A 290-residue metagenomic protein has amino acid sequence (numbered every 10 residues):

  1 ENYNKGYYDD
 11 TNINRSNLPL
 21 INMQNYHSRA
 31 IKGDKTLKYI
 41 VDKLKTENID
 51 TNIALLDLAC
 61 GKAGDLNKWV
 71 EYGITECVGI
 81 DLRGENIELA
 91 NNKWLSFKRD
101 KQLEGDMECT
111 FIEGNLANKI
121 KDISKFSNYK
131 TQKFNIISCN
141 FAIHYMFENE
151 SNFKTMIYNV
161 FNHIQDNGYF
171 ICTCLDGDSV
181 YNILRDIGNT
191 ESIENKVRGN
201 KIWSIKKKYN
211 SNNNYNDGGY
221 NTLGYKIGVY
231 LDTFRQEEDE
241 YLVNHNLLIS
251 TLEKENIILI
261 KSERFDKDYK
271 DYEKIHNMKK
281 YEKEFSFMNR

Functional and structural regions predicted by a protein language model:
Y3-D50: S-adenosyl-L-methionine
N52-G61, V78: Conserved class I S-adenosyl-L-methionine
G64, V70-K119: Class I SAM-dependent methyltransferase SAM/SAH-binding core
N118-T131: Short conserved loop adjoining the S-adenosyl-L-methionine
S138: A conserved beta-strand element that flanks and buttresses the S-adenosyl-L-methionine
F141-Y145: Short catalytic micro-motifs in class I SAM-dependent methyltransferases
N152-D166: A short glycine-rich, Lys/Arg-flanked "PGG" loop and its adjoining helix->strand segment in the class I
I171-T173, G177-S262: SAM-dependent methyltransferase
